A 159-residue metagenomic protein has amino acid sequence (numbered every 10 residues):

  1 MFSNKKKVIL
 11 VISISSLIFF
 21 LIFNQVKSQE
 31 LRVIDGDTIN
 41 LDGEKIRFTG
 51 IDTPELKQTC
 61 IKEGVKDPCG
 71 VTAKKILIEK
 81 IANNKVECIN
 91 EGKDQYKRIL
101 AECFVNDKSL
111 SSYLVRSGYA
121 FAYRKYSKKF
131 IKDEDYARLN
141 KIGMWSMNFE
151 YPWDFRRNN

Functional and structural regions predicted by a protein language model:
M1-N159: Small beta-barrel nucleic-acid-binding modules, primarily SNase/OB-fold domains and secondarily Tudor-like barrels
